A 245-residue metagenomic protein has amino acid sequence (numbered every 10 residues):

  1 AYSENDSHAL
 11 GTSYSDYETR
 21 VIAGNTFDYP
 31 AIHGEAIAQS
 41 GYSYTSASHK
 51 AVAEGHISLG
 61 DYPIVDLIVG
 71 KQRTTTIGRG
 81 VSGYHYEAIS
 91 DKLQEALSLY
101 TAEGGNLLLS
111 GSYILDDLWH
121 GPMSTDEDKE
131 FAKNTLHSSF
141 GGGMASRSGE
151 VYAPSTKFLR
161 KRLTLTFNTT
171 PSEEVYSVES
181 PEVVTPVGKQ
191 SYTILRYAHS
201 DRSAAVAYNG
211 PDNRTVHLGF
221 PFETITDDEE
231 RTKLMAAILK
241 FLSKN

Functional and structural regions predicted by a protein language model:
A1-D61, F222, A236-N245: Aromatic-Pro/Gly-enriched surface loop or interdomain linker that acts as a lid/target-recognition segment
Y17-N25, L67-A88, P221: The substrate-binding groove and active-site-proximal loops of carbohydrate-active enzymes, especially glycoside
Y29-H33, I89-A96, R231-I238: Stable alpha-helical elements in mature extracytoplasmic
A38-T45, G60-I64, A102-L107, K189-Q190 (+2 more regions): Loop/turn elements at helix/coil->beta-strand transitions in domains of secreted/extracellular proteins
K50-H56, D91-A96, S200-A205: Alpha-helical scaffolding within the catalytic cores of extracellular/periplasmic polymer-degrading hydrolases
A51-E54, V69-T75, L107, Y113-D117 (+2 more regions): Solvent-exposed loop/turn segments at secondary-structure junctions within structured extracellular/periplasmic domains
R73-S180, S191, R196: A glycine-rich, often tryptophan-bearing local segment used as a flexible ligand/cofactor-contacting loop or short
N106, N134-T135, G143, R162 (+1 more regions): A glycine-centered loop/beta-turn motif at secondary-structure junctions
